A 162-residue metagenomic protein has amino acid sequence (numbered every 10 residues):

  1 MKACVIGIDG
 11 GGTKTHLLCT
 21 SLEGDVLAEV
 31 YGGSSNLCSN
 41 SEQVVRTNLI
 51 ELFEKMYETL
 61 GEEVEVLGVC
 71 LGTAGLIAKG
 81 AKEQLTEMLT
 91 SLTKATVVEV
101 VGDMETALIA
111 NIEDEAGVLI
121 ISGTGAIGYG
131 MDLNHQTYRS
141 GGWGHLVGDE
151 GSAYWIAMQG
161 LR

Functional and structural regions predicted by a protein language model:
M1, T96-L119, Q136: Conserved phosphate-binding catalytic cores of ATP/NTP-utilizing and phosphoryl-transfer enzymes
K2-E51, Q136-T137, G142: Short glycine-rich, Thr/Ser-proximal phosphate-binding strand/loop in the N-terminal lobe of ATP-dependent enzymes
A3-D9, V66-C70, G117-I121, G128: Short glycine-aspartate micro-motif
T15-C19, I109, A126-M131: Short beta-strand scaffold segments in enzyme catalytic cores
N48-E51, K55, A110, W155 (+1 more regions): Alpha-helical scaffold segments in soluble metabolic enzymes
M56-L92, T96, N111-I112: Short beta-strand-loop/turn "lid" adjacent to the catalytic site in phosphate-handling enzymes
M88, L92, V98-E99, E113-I121 (+1 more regions): A generic, well-ordered mixed alpha/beta core segment in the N-terminal half of proteins
Q136-R162: Glycine-rich phosphate-binding loop plus the immediately following alpha-helix
